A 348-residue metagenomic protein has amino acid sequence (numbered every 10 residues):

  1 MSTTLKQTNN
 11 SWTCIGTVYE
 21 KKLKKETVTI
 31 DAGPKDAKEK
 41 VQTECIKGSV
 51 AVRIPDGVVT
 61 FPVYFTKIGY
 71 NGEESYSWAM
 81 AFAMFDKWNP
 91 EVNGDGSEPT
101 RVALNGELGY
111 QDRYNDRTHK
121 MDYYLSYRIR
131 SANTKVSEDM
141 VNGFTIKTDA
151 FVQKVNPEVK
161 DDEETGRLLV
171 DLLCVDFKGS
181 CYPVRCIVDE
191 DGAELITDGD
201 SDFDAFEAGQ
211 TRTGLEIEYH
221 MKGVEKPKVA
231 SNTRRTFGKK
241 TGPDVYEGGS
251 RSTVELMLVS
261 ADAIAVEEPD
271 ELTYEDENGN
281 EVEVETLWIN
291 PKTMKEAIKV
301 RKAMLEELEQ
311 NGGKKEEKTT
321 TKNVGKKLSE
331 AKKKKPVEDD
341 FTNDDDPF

Functional and structural regions predicted by a protein language model:
M1-F348: OB-fold and OB-like single-stranded nucleic-acid-recognition modules and their adjacent interaction interfaces
